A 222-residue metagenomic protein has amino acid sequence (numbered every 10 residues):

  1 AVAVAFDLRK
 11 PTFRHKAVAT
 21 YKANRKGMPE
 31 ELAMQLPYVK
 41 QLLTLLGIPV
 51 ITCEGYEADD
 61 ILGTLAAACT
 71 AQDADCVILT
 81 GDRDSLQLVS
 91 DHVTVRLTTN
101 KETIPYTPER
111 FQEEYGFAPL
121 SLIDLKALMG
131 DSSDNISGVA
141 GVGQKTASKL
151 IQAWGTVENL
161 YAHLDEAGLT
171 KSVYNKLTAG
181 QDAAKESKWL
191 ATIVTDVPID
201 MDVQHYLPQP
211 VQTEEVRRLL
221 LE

Functional and structural regions predicted by a protein language model:
A1-L79, R83-P105, E109, A183-E186 (+2 more regions): Noncatalytic, basic helical substrate-engagement surface that gates or grips nucleic-acid strands
A3, L46-I48, A71, D91-T94 (+1 more regions): Non-catalytic nucleic-acid-binding/docking modules located in mid-to-C-terminal regions of nucleic-acid enzymes
